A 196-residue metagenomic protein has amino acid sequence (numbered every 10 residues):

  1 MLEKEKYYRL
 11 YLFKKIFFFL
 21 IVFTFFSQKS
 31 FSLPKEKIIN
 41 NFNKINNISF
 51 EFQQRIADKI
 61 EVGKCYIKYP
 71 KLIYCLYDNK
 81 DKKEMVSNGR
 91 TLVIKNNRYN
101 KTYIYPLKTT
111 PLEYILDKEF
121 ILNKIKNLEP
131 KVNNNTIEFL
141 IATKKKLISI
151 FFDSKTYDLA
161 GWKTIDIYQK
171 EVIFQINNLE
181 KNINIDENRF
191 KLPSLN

Functional and structural regions predicted by a protein language model:
M1-F13: N-terminal secretory signal peptides that target proteins for export/translocation
I16-T24: Sec-dependent N-terminal signal peptides
S27-P34: Boundary at the C-terminal end of the N-terminal hydrophobic targeting segment
N40-I60: A short, Trp-centered hydrophobic/proline-enriched beta-strand micro-motif
F52, I73-Y77, L92-K95, F139-I141 (+1 more regions): Short hydrophobic/aromatic-rich beta-strand segments that constitute the beta-sheet cores of beta-sandwich/beta-barrel
C65-Y114, V172: An acidic-aromatic
R98-T136: Flexible, surface-exposed loop/linker segments and immediately adjacent secondary-structure boundaries
N123-N196: Gly/Pro-enriched, hydrophobic low-complexity segments that function as extracytoplasmic propeptides/linkers
